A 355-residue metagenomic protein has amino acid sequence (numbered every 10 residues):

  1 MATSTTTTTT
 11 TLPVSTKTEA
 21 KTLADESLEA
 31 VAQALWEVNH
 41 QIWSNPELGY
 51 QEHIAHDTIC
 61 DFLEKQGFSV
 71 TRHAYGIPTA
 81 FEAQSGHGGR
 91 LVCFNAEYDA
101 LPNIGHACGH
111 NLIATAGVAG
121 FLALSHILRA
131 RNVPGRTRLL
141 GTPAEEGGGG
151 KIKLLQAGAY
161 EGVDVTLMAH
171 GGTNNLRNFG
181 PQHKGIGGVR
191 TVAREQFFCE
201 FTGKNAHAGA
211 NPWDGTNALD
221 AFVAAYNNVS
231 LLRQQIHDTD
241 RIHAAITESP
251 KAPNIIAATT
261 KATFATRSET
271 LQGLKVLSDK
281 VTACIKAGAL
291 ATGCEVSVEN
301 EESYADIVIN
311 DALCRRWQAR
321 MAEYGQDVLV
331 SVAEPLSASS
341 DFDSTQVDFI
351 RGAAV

Functional and structural regions predicted by a protein language model:
A2-G135: Acidic/His- and Gly-rich active-site-bordering loop/insert found across diverse amide/peptide-bond hydrolases
A2-T5, S15-T16, L219-V355: Metal-dependent amide/peptide-bond hydrolase catalytic core, centered on the "pita-bread" metallohydrolase fold
V14, T18-E19, E37-Q41, Y98-P102 (+3 more regions): A short small-residue
L28, A32-L35, N39, P46 (+8 more regions): Structural signal for hydrophobic packing residues in well-ordered secondary-structure cores of soluble enzyme domains
T71-A74, E145, G187-V192, A333-L336: Short Gly/Pro-enriched turn/cap motifs at secondary-structure boundaries
T79-E82, D99-A107, N111-L112, I127-A257: Histidine/acidic-residue-rich, glycine-tolerant segments that coordinate divalent metal ions
C93-N95, T202, A353-V355: Non-cysteine beta-strand/loop elements that form the S-adenosyl-L-methionine
